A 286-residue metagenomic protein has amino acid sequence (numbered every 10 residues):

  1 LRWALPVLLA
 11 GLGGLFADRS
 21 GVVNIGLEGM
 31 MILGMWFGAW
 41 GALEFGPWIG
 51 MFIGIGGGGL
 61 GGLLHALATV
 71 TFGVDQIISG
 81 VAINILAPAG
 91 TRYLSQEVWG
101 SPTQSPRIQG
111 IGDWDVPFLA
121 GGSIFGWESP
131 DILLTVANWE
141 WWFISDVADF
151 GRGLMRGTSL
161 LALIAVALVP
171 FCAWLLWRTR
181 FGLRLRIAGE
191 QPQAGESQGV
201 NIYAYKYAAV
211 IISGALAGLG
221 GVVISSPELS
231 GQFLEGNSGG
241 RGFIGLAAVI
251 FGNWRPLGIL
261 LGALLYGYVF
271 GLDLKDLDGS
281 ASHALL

Functional and structural regions predicted by a protein language model:
L1-G11, V23, F37, E44-F52 (+1 more regions): Membrane-interfacial amphipathic/re-entrant helices at transmembrane-helix boundaries
A4-G13, G29-W36, G56-L63, G189 (+3 more regions): Hydrophobic alpha-helical segments embedded in the membrane of multi-pass proteins
L15-F16, W40, E44, L63 (+7 more regions): Membrane-interface helix caps of multi-pass small-molecule transporters
D18-G34, V70-I83, A208, L229-F243 (+2 more regions): Short, non-helical or kinked segments that cap or interrupt transmembrane helices
G46-R92, L261, L265-Y266, F270: Alpha-helical transmembrane segments within multi-pass membrane transporters and channels
P88-W177, G279-L286: Transmembrane helix-bundle core of multi-pass membrane transporters and related energy-transducing complexes
E128, A137, S145-D149, G153-Q232 (+2 more regions): Helix-loop-helix "hairpin" substructures at the membrane interface of multi-pass membrane proteins
G214-A217, P227-L286: Transmembrane alpha-helical segments in multi-pass inner-membrane proteins
